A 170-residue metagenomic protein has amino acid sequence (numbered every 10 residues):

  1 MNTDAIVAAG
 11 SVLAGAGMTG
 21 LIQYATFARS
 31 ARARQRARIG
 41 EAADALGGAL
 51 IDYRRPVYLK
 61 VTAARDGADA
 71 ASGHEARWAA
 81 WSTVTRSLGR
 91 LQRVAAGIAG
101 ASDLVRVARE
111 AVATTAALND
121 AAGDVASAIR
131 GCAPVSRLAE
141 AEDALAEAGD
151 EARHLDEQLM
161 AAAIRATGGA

Functional and structural regions predicted by a protein language model:
M1-A31: Membrane-embedded hydrophobic alpha-helical segments
L21-A170: Conserved non-transmembrane functional hotspots
